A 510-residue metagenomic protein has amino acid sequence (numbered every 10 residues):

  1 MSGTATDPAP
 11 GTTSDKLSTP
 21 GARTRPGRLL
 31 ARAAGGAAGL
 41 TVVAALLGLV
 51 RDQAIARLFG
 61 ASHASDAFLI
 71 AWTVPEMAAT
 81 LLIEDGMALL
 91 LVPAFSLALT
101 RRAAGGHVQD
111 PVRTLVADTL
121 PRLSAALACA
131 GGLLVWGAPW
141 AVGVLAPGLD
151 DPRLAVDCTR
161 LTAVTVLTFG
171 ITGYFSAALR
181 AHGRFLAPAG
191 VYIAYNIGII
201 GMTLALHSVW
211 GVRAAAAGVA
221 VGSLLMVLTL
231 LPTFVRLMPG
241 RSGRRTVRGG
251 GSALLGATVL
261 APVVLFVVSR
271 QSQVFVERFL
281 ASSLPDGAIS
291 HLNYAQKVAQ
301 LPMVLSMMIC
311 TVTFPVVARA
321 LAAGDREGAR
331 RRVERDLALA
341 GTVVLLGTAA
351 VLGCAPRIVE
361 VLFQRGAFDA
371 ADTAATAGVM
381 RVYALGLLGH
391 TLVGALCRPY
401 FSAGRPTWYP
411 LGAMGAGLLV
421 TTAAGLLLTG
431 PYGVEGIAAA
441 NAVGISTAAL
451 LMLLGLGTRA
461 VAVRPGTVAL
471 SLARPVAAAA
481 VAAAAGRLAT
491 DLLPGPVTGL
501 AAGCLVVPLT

Functional and structural regions predicted by a protein language model:
S2-T510: Membrane-embedded alpha-helical bundles of multi-pass transporters/translocases, especially carrier/permease families
